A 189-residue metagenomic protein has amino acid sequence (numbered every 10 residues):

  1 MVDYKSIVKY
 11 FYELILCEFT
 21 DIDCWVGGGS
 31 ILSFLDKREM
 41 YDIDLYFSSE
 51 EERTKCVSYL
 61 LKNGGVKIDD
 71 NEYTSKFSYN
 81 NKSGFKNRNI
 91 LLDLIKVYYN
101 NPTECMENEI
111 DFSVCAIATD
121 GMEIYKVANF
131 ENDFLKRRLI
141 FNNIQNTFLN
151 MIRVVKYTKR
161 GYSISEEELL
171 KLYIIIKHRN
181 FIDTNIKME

Functional and structural regions predicted by a protein language model:
M1-E189: Catalytic cores of the polymerase beta-like nucleotidyltransferase superfamily and closely associated nucleotide
